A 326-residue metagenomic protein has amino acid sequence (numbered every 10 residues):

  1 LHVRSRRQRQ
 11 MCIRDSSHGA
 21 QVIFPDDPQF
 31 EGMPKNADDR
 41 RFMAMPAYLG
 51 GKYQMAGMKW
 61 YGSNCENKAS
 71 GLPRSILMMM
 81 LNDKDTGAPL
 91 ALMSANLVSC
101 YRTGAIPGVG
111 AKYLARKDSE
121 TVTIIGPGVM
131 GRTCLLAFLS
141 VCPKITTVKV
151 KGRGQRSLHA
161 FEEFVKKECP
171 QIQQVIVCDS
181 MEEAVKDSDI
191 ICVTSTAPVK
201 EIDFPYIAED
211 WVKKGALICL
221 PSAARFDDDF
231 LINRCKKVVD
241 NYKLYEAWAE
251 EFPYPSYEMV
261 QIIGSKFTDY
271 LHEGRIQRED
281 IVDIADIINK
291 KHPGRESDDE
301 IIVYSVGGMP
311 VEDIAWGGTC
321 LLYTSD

Functional and structural regions predicted by a protein language model:
L1-R9, I13, Y323-D326: Single conserved hydrophobic/aromatic residue that forms the stacking wall/gate of nucleotide- or nucleobase-binding
R14-M78, K84-L90: N-terminal entrance/gating region of PLP-dependent enzymes' catalytic architecture
M93-K112: A glycine-rich, Thr/Ser-enriched phosphate-binding loop motif common to dinucleotide/cofactor-binding enzymes
P107, S119-L139, G152-R153: Glycine-rich adenosine-cofactor-binding loop
P143-V165: NAD(P)-binding Rossmann-fold cofactor-contacting core
Q173-S188, P205-I207: Short acidic low-complexity segments
V199-K214: Rossmann-fold NAD(P) dinucleotide-binding segment
A224, D229-S325: Adenosine-phosphate binding glycine-rich loop
